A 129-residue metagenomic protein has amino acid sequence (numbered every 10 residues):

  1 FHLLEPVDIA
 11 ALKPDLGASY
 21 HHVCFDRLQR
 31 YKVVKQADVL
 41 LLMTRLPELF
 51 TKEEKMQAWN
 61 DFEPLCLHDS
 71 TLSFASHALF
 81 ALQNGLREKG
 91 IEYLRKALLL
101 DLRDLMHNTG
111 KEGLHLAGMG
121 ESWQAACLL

Functional and structural regions predicted by a protein language model:
F1-H115, M119: Active-site core of glycosidic bond-cleaving carbohydrate-active enzymes
H115-L129: Catalytic cores of secreted or luminal carbohydrate-active enzymes
